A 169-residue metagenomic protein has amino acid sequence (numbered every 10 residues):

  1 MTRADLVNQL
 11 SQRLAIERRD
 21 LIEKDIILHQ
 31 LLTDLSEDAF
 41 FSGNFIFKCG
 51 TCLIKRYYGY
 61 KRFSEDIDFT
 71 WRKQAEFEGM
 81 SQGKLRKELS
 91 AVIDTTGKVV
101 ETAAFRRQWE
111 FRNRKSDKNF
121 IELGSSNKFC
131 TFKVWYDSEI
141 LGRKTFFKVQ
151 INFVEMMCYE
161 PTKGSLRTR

Functional and structural regions predicted by a protein language model:
M1-R169: Compositionally biased terminal segments of proteins
